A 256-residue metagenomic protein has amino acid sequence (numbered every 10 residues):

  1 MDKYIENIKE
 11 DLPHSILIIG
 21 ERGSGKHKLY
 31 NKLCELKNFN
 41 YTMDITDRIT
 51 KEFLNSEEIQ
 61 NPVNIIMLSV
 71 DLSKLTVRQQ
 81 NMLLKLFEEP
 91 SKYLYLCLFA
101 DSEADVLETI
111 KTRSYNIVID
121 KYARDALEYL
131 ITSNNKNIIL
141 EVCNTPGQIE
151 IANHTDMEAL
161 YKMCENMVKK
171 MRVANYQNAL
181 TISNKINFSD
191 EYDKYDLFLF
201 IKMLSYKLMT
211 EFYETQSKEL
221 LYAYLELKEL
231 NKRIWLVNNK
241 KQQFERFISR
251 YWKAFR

Functional and structural regions predicted by a protein language model:
M1-F39, K92-L94, A100-R256: Charged, glycine-rich active-site and insertion segments that engage polyanionic ligands
E6-N7, T46-I66, D71-K74, R78-L86: Conserved alpha-helical scaffold flanking the Walker A/P-loop in AAA+ ATPase domains
I19-R22, D44-D47, L68-L72, F99-D101: Structural motif
F39-F53, A104-V106: AAA+/P-loop NTPase substrate/partner-engagement loops
N61-I66, S91-C97: Loop/turn-to-beta-strand initiation segments
L84-E88, Q216-S217: A generic short-segment signal for beta-strand/edge and adjacent turn/coil regions
